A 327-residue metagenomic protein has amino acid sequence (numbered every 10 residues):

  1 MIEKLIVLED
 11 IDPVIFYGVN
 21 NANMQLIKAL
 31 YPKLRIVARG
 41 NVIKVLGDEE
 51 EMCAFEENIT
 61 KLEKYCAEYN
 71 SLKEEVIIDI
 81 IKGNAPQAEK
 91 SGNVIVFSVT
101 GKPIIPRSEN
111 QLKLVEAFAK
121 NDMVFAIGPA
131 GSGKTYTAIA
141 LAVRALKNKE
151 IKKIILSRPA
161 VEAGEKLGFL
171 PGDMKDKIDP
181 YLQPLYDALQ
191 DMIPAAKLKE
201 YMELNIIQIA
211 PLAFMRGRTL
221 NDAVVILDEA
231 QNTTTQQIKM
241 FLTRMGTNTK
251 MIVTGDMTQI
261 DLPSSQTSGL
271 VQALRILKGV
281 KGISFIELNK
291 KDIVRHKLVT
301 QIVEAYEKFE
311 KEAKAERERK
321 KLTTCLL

Functional and structural regions predicted by a protein language model:
M1-V14: N-terminal presequence-like segments and adjacent domain-start helices
I11, N21, E49-E50, N232 (+1 more regions): Short, surface-exposed acidic/glycine-rich loop or hinge patches that mediate macromolecular interfaces
I11-Y31: Short amphipathic alpha-helix segments
N23, F55-N58, I238: Hydrophobic side chains in well-ordered alpha-helices
A29, I36-S91: Interdomain "pre-motor" coupling segment immediately N-terminal to P-loop NTPase/helicase cores
K33-I36, F285-I286: A short linear hydrophobic-aromatic micro-motif
V42, F97-E109, E116-L227, Q231-L327: Conserved helicase motor core of SF1/SF2 NTP-dependent helicases
V76-R107, A119: Proteins enriched for Cys/Gly/acidic motifs involved in redox and nucleic-acid/cofactor modification
